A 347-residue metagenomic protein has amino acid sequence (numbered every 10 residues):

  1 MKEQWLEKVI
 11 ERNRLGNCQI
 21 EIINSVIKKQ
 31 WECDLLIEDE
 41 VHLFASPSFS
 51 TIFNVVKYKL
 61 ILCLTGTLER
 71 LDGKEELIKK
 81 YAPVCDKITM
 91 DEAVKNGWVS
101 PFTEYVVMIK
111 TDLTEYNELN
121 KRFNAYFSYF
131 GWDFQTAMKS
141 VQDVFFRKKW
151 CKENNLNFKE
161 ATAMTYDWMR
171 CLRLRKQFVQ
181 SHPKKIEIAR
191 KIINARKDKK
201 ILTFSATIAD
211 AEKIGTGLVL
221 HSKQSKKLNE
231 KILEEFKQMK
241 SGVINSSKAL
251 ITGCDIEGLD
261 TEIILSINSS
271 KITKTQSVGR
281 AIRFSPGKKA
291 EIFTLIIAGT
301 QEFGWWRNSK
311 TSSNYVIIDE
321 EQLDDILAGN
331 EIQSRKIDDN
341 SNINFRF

Functional and structural regions predicted by a protein language model:
K2-E32: Inter-Walker segment of RecA-like/P-loop motor cores
K2-V9, K200-F204, A209-C254, T273: Conserved helicase ATPase core of P-loop NTP-dependent helicases/translocases
C33-D39, N245-S246, T252-N268, T273-Q276 (+2 more regions): A short beta-strand element within the Helicase C-terminal
H42-E104: Post-DEXD/H (motif II) to motif III coupling segment of the RecA-like Helicase ATP-binding lobe
S100-T165: Inter-lobe connector of SF1/SF2 helicase motors
E104, R280-K310: Conserved segment of the helicase C-terminal RecA-like domain
E118-S128, R170-K213: Conserved interdomain hinge at the start of the Helicase C-terminal
K148-E153, I317-F347: Long, largely alpha-helical accessory region at the distal end of helicase-like NTP-driven motors
